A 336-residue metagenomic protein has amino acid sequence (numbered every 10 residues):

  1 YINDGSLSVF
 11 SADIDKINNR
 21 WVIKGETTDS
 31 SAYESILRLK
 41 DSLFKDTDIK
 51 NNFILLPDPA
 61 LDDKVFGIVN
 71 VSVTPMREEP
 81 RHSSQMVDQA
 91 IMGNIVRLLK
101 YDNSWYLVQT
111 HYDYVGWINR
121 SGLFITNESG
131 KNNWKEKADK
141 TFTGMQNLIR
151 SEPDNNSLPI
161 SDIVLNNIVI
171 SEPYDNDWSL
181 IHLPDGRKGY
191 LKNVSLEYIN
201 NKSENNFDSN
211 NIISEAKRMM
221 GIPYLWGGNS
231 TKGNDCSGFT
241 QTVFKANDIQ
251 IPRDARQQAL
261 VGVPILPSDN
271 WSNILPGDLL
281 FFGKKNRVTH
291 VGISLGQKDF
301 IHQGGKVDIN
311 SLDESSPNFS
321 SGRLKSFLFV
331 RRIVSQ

Functional and structural regions predicted by a protein language model:
Y1, E34-A60, R81, D102 (+6 more regions): Boundary regions of SH3-family modules and the immediately adjacent low-complexity/disordered segments in eukaryotic
D4, V9-D15, E79-M92, S151-L165: SH3/SH3-like (including bacterial SH3b) beta-barrel domains that bind proline-rich motifs or cell-wall ligands
L7-K40, S104-W105: Short glycine/threonine-rich beta-strand-turn micro-motifs
V22-T27, N200-S203, P223-T231: Second-shell loop/turn segments in exported
S72-R81, T143-D154, A255-I265: Short, structured beta-strand/loop micro-motifs enriched in basic residues and often containing a Trp
I125-E128, N132, N147, N155-S157 (+3 more regions): Aromatic- and glycine-rich peptidoglycan recognition patches
A216, G228-N247: Active-site nucleophilic cysteine motif
I251-I309, E314-S315: ...with weaker cross-activation on analogous glycine-rich loops/strands in unrelated enzymes
